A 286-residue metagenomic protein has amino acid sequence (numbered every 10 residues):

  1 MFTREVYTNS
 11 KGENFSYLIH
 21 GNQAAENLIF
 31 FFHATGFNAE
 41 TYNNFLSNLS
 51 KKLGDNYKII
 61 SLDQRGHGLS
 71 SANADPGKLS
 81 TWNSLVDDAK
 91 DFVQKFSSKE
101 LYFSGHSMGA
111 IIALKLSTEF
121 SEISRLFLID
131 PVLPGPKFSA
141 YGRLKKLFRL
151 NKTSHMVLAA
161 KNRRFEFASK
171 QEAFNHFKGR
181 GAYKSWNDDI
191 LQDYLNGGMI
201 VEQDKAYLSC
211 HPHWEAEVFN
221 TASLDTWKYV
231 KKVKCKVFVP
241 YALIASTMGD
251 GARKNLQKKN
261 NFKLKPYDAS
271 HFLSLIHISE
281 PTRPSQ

Functional and structural regions predicted by a protein language model:
G21-A72: Conserved HGGG/HGGXW glycine-rich cap/lid loop of the alpha/beta-hydrolase fold
S61-S104: Active-site loop/oxyanion-hole signature of alpha/beta-hydrolase fold enzymes
E100-Y141: Conserved hydrolase catalytic core segment
L126-F165: Flexible "cap/lid" loop of the alpha/beta hydrolase fold
R164-F238: Alpha/beta-hydrolase
K231-A269: Conserved loop-alpha-helix segment in the C-terminal half of the alpha/beta-hydrolase fold that carries the catalytic
A269-H277: Catalytic histidine-centered segment of alpha/beta-hydrolase-like enzymes
I276-Q286: Single conserved hydrophobic/aromatic residue that forms the stacking wall/gate of nucleotide- or nucleobase-binding
